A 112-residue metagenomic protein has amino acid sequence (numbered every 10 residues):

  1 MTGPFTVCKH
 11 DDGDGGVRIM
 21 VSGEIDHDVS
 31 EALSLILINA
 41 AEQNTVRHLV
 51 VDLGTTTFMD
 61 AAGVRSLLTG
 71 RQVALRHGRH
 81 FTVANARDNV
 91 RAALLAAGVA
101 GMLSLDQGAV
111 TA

Functional and structural regions predicted by a protein language model:
M1-F58, L68-A112: STAS-like cytosolic regulatory interaction modules
